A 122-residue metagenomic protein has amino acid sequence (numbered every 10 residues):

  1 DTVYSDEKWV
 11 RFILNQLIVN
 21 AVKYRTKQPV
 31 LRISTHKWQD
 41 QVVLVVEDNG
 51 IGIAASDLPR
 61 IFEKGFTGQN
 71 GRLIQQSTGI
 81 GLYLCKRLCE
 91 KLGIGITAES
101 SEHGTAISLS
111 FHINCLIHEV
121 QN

Functional and structural regions predicted by a protein language model:
T2-S5: Conserved micro-motifs of the catalytic ATP-binding
A21-V22: Short helix-loop "hinge" at the ATP-lid/N-box region of the Bergerat-fold HATPase_c
Q28-D40: Short beta-strand/loop element within the Bergerat-fold HATPase_c
D48: Acidic ATP/Mg2+-coordinating residue in the GHKL
I53-F66: Short conserved segment of the HATPase_c
G81, C85: Short alpha-helical Gxxx[C/S/T] motif in the catalytic ATP-binding
